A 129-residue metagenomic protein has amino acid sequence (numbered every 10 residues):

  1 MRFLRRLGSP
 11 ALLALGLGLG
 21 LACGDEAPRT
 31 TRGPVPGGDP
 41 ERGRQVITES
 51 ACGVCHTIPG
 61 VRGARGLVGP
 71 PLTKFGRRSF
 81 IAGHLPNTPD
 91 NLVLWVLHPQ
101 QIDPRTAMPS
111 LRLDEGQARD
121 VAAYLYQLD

Functional and structural regions predicted by a protein language model:
M1-L12: Bacterial N-terminal signal peptides that target proteins for export
L19-A22: C-terminal motif of bacterial Sec signal peptides marking the signal peptidase cleavage site
G24-T48: Electrostatic cytochrome c docking/interface patches
E26, I58-P59: Cys/His-rich metal-chelating microdomains
G37, Q45, G63-D129: Extracytoplasmic electron-transfer domains, predominantly the class I c-type cytochrome c fold
C52-C55: Short cysteine clusters
T57-I58, P70: Short acidic/polar alpha-helix capping motifs at helix-coil junctions
